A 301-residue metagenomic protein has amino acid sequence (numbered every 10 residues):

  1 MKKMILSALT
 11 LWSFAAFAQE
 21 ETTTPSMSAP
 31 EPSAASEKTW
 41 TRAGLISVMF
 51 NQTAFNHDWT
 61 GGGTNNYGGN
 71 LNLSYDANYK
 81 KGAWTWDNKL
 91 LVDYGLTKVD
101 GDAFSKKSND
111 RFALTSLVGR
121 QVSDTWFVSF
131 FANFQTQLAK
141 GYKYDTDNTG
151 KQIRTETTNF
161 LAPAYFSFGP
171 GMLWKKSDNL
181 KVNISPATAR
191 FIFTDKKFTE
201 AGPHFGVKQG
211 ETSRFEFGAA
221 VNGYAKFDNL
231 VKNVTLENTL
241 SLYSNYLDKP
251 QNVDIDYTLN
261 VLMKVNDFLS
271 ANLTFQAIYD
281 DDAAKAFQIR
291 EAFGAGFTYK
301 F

Functional and structural regions predicted by a protein language model:
M1-K38: Cleavable N-terminal export/targeting peptides
G44-V48, N88, F130-A132, P170 (+3 more regions): Membrane-embedded beta-strand positions of outer-membrane beta-barrel proteins
V48-A54, K81-A83, V92-K98, F134-K140 (+5 more regions): Transmembrane beta-strands of outer-membrane beta-barrel pores
D58-G63, K98-F104, K151-T158, F205-E211 (+2 more regions): Extracellular loop and loop/strand-boundary signature of outer-membrane beta-barrel proteins
A77-Y79, S116, R120, W174 (+3 more regions): Residue-level signature of outer-membrane beta-barrel architecture
W84-W86, T125-V128, N179-V182, V231-L236 (+1 more regions): Repeated loop/turn-to-beta-strand initiation elements of outer-membrane beta-barrel proteins
K107-G218: Outer-membrane pore/translocation modules
I289-F301: Outer-membrane beta-barrel "beta-signal"
